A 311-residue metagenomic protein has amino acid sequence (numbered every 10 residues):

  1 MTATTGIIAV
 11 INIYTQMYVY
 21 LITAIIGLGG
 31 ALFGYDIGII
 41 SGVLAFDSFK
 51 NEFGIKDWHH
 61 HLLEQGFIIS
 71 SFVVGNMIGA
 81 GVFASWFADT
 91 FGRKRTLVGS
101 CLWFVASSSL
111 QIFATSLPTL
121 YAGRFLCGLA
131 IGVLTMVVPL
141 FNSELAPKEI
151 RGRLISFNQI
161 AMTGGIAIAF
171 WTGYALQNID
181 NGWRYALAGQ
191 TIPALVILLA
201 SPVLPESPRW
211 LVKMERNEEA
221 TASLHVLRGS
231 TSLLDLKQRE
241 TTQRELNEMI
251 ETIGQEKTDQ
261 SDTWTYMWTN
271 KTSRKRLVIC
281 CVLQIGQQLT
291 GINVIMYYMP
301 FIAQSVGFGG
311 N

Functional and structural regions predicted by a protein language model:
M1-H225, Q238, R244, G254-N311: Transmembrane-helix signature of 12-pass secondary carriers
H225-L234: The Skp1-binding helix-loop-helix core of N-terminal F-box domains in SCF E3 ubiquitin ligase adaptors
